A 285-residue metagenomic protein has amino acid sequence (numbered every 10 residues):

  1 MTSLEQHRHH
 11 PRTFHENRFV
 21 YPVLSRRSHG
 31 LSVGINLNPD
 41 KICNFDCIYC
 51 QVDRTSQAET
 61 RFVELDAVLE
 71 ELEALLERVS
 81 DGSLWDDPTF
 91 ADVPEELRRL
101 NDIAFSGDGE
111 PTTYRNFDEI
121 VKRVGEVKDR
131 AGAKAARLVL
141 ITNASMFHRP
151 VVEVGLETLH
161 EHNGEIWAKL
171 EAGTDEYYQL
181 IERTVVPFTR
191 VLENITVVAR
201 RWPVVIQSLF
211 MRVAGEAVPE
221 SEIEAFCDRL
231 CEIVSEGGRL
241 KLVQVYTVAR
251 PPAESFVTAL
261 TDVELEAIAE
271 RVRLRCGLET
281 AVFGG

Functional and structural regions predicted by a protein language model:
M1-S28, L69, S80, G215-G285: Auxiliary Fe-S-binding modules of radical SAM enzymes
N17-D53, D66, D92-E95, N101-F105: N-terminal pre-triad scaffold of radical SAM enzymes
D46, V191-N194, I268: Hydrophobic side chains in well-ordered alpha-helices
Y49-S56, D102-F105, P203-L209, T247-A249: A short small-residue
V52-H162: Conserved Radical SAM active-site core
L72-L75, V124, V198, I268 (+1 more regions): Hydrophobic alpha-helical packing residues
T112-T258: Conserved AdoMet/S-adenosylmethionine-binding subsite of the radical SAM
